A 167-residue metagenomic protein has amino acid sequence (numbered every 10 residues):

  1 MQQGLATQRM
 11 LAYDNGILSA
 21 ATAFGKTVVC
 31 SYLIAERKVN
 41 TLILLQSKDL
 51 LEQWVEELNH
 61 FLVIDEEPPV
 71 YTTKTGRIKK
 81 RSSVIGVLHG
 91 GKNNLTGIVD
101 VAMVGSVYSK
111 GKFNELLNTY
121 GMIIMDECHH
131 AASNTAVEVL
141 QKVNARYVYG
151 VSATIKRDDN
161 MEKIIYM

Functional and structural regions predicted by a protein language model:
M1-S19: Conserved pre-motif I regulatory segment
F24-H60, A136, R157: Conserved Walker A/P-loop ATP-binding site and its immediately adjacent core in helicase/helicase-like ATPase domains
D49-G91: Conserved helix-turn-beta segment of the N-terminal RecA-like "Helicase ATP-binding" lobe in SF1/SF2 helicases
E52-Q53, T96, S109, R157-M161: Switch/connector loops and helix/strand junctions flanking conserved nucleotide-binding motifs in nucleotide-processing
H89-M122, S133-E138: Conserved helix/coil segment N-terminal to the catalytic DExD/H
G121-M122, E127-M167: Post-DEXD/H (motif II) to motif III coupling segment of the RecA-like Helicase ATP-binding lobe
